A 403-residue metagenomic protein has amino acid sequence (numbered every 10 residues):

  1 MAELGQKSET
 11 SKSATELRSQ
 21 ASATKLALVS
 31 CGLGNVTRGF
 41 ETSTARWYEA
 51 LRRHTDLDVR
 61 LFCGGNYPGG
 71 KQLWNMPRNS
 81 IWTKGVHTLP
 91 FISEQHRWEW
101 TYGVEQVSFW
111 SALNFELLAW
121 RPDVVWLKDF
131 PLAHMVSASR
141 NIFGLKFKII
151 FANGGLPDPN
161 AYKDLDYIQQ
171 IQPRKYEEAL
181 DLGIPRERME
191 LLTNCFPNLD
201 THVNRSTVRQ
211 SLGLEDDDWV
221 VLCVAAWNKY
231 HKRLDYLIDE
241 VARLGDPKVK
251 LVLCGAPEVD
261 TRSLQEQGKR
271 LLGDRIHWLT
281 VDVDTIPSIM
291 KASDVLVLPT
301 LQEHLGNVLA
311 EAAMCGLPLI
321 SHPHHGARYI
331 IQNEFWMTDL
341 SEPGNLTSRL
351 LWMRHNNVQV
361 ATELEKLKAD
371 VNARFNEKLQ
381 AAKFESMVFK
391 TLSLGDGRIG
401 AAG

Functional and structural regions predicted by a protein language model:
E3-G5, A14-A21, S30-T37, A50-G103 (+1 more regions): N-terminal strand-loop element at the rim of the active site of nucleotide-sugar-dependent glycosyltransferases
V29, L214-K232, I238-V241, V252: Conserved donor-binding/catalytic core segment of Leloir-type glycosyltransferases
V224-A225, K250-S263: Glycosyltransferase donor-sugar binding loop
S263-D282: Nucleotide-activated donor-binding/catalytic signature segment of Leloir-type glycosyltransferases, i.e., the conserved
S288-S293: Short alpha-helical donor nucleotide-sugar binding micro-motif in glycosyltransferases
L301: Aromatic "clamp/platform" in nucleotide-sugar-dependent glycosyltransferases that forms part of the donor/acceptor
P318-S321: Short hydrophobic beta-strand element within catalytic cores of glycosyltransferases and related nucleotide-activated
F335-G344, W352-V358: Conserved acidic donor-binding segment of nucleotide-sugar-dependent glycosyltransferases
